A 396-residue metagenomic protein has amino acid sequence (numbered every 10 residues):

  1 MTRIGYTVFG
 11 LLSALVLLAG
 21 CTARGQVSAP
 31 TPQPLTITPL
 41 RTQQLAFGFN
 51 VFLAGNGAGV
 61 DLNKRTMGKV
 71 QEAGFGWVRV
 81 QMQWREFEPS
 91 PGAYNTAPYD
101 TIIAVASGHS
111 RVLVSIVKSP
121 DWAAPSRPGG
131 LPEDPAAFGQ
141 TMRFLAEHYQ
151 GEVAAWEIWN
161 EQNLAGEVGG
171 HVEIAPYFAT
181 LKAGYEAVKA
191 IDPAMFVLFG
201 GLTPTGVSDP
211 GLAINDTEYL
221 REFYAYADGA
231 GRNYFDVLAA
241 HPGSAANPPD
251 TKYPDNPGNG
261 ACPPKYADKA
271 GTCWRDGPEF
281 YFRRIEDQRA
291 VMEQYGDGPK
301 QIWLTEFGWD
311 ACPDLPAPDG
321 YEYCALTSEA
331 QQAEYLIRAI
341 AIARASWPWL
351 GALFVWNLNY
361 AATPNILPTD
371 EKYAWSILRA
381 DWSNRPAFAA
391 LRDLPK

Functional and structural regions predicted by a protein language model:
M1-F9: Bacterial N-terminal signal peptides that target proteins for export
L18-G20: C-terminal motif of bacterial Sec signal peptides marking the signal peptidase cleavage site
G25-V27, P32, I37-L40, A58 (+6 more regions): Aromatic-rich peripheral "rim/lid" segments of glycoside hydrolase catalytic domains that contact and position glycan
A29-W77, Q81-Q83: Boundary/entry segment of secreted carbohydrate-active catalytic domains
Q44-G48, G76-R79, R111-L113, A154-E157 (+4 more regions): Structural preference for beta-strand elements that scaffold enzyme active sites
N56-E72, P135-A146, A213-A227, A333-I342: Short, acidic/polar
V70-D209, A245, W309-D314, L358-L367: Substrate-binding cleft and catalytic face of glycoside hydrolase catalytic domains, especially the flexible beta-alpha
P135-G139, I174-L326, I377: Noncatalytic carbohydrate-binding groove/subsite architecture in carbohydrate-active enzymes
